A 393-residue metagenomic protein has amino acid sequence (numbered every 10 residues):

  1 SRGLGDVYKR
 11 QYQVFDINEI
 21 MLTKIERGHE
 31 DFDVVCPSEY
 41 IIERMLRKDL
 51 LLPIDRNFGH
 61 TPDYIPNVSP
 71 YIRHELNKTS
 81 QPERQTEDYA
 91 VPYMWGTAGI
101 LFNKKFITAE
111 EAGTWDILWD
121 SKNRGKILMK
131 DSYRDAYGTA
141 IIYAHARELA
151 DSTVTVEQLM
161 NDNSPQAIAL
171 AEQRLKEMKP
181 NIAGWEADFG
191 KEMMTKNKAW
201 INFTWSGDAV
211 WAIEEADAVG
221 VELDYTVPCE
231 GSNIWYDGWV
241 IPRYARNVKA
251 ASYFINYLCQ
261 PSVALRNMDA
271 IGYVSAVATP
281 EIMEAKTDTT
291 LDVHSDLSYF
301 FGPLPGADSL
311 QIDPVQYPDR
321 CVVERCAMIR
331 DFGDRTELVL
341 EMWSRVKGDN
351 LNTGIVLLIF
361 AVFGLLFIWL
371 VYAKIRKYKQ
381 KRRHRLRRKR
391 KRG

Functional and structural regions predicted by a protein language model:
S1-Y8: Short, small-residue-biased leader/transition segments that mark boundaries at the very start of proteins
R2, Y40, Y93-W95, W115-W119 (+4 more regions): Tryptophan-centric aromatic hotspots in well-structured domains and transmembrane helices
Y12-V14, D33-C36, P92, G99-L101 (+5 more regions): Structural recognition of the beta-strand scaffold that forms the well-ordered cores of secreted hydrolase catalytic
Q13-E26, A183-W185: Structural motif
E39-K198, A212: Extracytoplasmic ligand-binding site segments that recognize negatively charged/polar headgroups
P180-Y244: Extracytoplasmic/periplasmic substrate-binding proteins
P242-V322: Mature extracytoplasmic/periplasmic domains
D308-G393: Conserved C-terminal helix/tail region of periplasmic/extracytoplasmic solute-binding proteins
